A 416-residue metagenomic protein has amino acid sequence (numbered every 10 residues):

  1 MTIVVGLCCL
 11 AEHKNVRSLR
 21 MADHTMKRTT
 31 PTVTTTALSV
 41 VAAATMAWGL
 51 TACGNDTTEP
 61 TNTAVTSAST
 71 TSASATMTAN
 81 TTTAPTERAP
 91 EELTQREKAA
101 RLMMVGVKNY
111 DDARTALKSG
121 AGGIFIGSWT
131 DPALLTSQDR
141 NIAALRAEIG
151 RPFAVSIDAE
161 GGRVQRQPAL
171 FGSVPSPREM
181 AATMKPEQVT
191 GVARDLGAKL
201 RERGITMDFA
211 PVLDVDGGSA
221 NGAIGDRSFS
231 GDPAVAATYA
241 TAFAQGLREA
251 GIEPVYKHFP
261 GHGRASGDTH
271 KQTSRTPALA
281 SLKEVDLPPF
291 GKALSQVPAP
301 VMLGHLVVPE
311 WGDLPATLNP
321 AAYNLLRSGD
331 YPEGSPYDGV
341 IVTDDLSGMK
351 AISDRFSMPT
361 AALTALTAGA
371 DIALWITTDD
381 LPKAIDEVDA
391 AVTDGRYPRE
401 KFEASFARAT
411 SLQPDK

Functional and structural regions predicted by a protein language model:
M1-C9, H13-L50: Sec-dependent bacterial lipoprotein signal peptides
S39-V40, W48-L93, D415-K416: N-terminal low-complexity, Pro/Thr-rich disordered segments that flank secretion/membrane-targeting signals
T81-D112, D344: Boundary/entry segment of secreted carbohydrate-active catalytic domains
T94, A133-A144, T238-Y397: Second-shell residues forming the walls of enzyme active-site clefts
A100-V107, G122-I126, F153-A159, M207-P211 (+4 more regions): Hydrophobic faces of well-ordered beta-strands that scaffold small-molecule active sites in alpha/beta enzyme cores
V107-L117, V189-L196, L287-P289, S357-A362: Short, acidic/polar
R146-G172, V189-V215, A236-P260: Glycine-rich, aromatic-flanked loop segments that form ligand/cofactor-binding clefts across common enzyme folds
A390-K416: Mid-to-C-terminal alpha-helical segments outside catalytic/metal-binding sites
